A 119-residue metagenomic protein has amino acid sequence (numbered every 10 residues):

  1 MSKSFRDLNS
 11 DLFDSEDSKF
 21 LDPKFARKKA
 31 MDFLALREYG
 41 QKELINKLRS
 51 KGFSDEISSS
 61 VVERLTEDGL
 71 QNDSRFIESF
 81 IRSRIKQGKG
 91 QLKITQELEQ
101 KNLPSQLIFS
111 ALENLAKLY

Functional and structural regions predicted by a protein language model:
M1-Y119: An alpha-helical, amphipathic repeat domain used for nucleic-acid recognition, typified by the mTERF helical solenoid
